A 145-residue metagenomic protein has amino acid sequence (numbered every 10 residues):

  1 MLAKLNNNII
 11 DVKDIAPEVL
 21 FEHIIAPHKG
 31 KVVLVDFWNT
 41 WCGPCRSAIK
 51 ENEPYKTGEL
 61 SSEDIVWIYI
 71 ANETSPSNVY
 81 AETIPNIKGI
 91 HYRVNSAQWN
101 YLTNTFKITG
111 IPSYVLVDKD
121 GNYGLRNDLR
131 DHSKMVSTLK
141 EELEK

Functional and structural regions predicted by a protein language model:
M1-K31, T57, N78: N-proximal helix/coil linker or "cap" segments that precede and/or mark the start of modular domains
N7-K13, I25-A26, N39-P44, I70-S75 (+3 more regions): Short, contiguous acidic/charged loop-to-helix segments that flank catalytic cores in large enzymes
E18, E22, N52-E53, S77 (+4 more regions): Extracytoplasmic/secreted envelope proteins and their assembly/folding machinery, especially bacterial periplasmic
K31-V33, F37-W41, G110: Short pre-active-site segment immediately N-terminal to redox-active cysteine/selenocysteine motifs in thiol-based
V35, I68-I70, V115: Conserved hydrophobic packing residues within short motifs/helices of P-loop NTPase cores of ABC-family ATPases
F37-P54: Conserved redox-active cysteine motifs that mediate thiol-disulfide chemistry, especially di-cysteine Cys-X(1-2)-Cys
T57-W99, T105-I111: Conserved segment of the thioredoxin-like fold in thiol-based oxidoreductases
A97-L143: Thiol/disulfide oxidoreductase modules built on the thioredoxin-like
